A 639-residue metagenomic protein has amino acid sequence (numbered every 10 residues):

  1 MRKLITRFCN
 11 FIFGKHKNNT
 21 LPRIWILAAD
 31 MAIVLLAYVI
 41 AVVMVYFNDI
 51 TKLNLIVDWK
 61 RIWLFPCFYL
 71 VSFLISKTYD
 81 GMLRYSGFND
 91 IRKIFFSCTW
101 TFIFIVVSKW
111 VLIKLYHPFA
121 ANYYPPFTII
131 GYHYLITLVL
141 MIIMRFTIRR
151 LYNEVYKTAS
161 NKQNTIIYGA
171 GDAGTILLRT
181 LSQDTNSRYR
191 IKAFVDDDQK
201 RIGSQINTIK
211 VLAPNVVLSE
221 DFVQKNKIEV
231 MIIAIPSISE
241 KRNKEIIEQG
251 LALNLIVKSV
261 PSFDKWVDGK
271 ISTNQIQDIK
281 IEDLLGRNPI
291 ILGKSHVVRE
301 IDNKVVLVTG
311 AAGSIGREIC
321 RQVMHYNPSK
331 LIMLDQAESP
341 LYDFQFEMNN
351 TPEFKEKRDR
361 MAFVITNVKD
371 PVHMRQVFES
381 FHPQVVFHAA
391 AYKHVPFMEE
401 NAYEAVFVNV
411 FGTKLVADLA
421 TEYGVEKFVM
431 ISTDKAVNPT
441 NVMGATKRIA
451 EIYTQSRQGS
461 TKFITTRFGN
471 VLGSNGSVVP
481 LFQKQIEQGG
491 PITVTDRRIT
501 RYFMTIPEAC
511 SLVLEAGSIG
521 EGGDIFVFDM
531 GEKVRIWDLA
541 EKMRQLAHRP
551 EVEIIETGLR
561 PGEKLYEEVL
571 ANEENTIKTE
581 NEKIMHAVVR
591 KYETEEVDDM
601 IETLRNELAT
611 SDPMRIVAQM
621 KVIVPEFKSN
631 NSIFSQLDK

Functional and structural regions predicted by a protein language model:
M1-N161, Y189, I202-Q205, E229 (+2 more regions): Signature of alpha-helical transmembrane segments in polytopic membrane proteins
R2-F8, N243-V305, T421: Flexible, Lys/Arg-rich cytosolic regulatory linkers and terminal tails that connect or flank
V43, F47-I50, F73, I148-V260 (+4 more regions): A solvent-exposed beta-alpha-beta segment
V223, K227-E229, P328-S329, F378-F387 (+2 more regions): Proline-aspartate-enriched helix->loop->beta-strand connector
K244-V260, K330-A337, E379-S380, E400-K427: NAD(P)-cofactor binding segment of oxidoreductase domains
D268-G269, H382, H388, Y392-V395 (+2 more regions): Conserved Rossmann-fold NAD(P)-dependent oxidoreductase catalytic core, especially the SDR/UDP-sugar
N274-D278, E282, G286-H382: N-terminal Rossmann/SDR dinucleotide-binding element
I291, H296-E300, E422, I452-K639: Strand-loop microenvironment adjacent to phosphate/nucleotide-handling motifs in alpha/beta enzyme folds
